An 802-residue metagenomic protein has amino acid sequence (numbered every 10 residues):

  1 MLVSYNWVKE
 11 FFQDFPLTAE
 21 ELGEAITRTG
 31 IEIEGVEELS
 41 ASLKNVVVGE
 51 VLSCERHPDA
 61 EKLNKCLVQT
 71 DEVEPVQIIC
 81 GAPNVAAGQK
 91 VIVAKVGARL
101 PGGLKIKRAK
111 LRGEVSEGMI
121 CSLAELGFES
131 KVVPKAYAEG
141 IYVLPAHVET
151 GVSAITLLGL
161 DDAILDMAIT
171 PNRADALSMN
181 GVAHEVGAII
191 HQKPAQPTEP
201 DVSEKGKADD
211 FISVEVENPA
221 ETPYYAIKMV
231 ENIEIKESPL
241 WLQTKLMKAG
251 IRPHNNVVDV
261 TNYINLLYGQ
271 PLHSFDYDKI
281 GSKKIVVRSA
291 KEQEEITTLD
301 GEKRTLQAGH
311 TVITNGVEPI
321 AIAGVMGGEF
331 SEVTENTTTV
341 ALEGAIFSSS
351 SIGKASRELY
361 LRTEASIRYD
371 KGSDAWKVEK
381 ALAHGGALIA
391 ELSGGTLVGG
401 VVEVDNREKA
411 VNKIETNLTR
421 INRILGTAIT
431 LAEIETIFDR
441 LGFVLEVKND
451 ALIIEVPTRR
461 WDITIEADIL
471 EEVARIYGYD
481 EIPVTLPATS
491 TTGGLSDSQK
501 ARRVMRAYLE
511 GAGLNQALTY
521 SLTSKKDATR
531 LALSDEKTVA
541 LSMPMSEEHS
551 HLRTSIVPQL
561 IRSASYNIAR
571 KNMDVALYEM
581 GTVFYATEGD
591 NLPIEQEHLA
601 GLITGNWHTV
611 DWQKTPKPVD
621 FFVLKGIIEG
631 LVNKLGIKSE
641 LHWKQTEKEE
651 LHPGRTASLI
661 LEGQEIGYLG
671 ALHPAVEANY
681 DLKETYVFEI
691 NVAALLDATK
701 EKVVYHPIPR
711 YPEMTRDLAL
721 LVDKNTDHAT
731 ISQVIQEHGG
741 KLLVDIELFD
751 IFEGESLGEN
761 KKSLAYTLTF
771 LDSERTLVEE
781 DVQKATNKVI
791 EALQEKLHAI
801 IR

Functional and structural regions predicted by a protein language model:
M1-G206, A341, E364, R368 (+3 more regions): Phosphate-backbone binding interfaces of nucleic-acid-interacting proteins
E24, N64, A195-E294, W607: Glycine/proline-enriched, intrinsically flexible loops and inter-domain linkers
A41-K44, S203-E204, S490-S496, T519-K537 (+2 more regions): Beta-rich nucleic-acid/ligand-interaction surfaces
V48-I78, T150, N255, T261-F330: Conserved mixed alpha/beta core segments that line enzyme active sites in large multi-domain catalysts
R112-K131, A136-V143, I155, A163 (+5 more regions): Mobile "lid/hinge" segments at catalytic clefts and subdomain interfaces of large enzymes
G181, I414-L418, N422-V575, R716 (+2 more regions): Extended, well-folded interaction surfaces typified by the phenylalanyl-tRNA synthetase beta subunit core
I190-V216, G395-I421, A428: Terminal amphipathic helices with adjacent charged low-complexity linkers/tails
R440-F443, I594, A600, H608-R802: A carboxyl-terminal module marker
